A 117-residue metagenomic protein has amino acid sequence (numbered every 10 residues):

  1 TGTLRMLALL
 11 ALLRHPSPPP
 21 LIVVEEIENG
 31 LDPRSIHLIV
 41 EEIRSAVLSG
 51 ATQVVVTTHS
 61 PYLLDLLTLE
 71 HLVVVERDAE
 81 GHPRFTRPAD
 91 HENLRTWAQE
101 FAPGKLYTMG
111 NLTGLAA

Functional and structural regions predicted by a protein language model:
T1-V24, R34-L38, E42: GG-anchored amphipathic helix commonly corresponding to the ABC/SMC/Rad50 NBD signature/C-loop
H37-A117: C-terminal lobe/lid and adjacent interdomain/linker elements of RecA-like ASCE P-loop ATPase modules
